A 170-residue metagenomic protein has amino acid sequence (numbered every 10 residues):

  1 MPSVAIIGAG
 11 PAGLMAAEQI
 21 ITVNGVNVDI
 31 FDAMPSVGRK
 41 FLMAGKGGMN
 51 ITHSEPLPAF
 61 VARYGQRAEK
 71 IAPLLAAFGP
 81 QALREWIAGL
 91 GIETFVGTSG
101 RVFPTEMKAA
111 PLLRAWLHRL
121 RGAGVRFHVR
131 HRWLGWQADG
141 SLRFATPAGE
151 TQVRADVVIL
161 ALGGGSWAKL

Functional and structural regions predicted by a protein language model:
M1-A12, D29: Beta1/beta-strand and adjacent pyrophosphate-binding region of the FAD-binding site in flavoprotein oxidoreductases
A5, I21-K46: Glycine-rich FAD pyrophosphate-binding loop
M15: Short alpha-helical segment within the catalytic ATP-binding CA
E18-T22, H118: Short, well-ordered alpha-helices that flank and scaffold nucleotide-derived cofactor binding pockets
M43, A109-L170: Predominantly flavin-linked oxidoreductase catalytic cores and closely associated redox partners
G48-V96: Glycine-rich active-site loop/strand segments that organize a redox cofactor
I71-Q81, T98-H118, G165-L170: Short beta-strand to alpha-helix junction loop
